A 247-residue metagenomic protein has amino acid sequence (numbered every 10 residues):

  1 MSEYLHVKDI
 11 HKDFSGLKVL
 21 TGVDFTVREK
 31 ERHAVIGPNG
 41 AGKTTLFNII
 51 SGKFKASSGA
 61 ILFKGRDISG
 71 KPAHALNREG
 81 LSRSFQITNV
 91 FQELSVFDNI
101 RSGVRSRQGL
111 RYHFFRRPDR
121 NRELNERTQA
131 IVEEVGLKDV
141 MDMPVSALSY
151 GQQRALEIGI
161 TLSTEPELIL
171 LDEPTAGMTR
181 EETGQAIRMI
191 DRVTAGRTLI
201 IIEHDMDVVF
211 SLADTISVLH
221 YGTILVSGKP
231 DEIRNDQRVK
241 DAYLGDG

Functional and structural regions predicted by a protein language model:
S2-G247: Glycine-rich phosphate-binding loops of nucleotide-dependent enzymes
